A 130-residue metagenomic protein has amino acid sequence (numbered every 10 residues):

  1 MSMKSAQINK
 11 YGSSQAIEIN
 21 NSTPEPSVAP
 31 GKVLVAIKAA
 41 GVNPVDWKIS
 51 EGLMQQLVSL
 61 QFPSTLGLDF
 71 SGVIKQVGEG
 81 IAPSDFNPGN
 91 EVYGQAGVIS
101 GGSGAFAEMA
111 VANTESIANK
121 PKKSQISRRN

Functional and structural regions predicted by a protein language model:
M1-K4: Eukaryotic N-terminal low-complexity, Ser/Thr- and Lys/Arg-rich leader segments that predominantly function as
Q7-K10, E51, G78: Residue-level signal for short segments within beta-strands and strand-turn junctions of well-structured beta-sheet
G12-I19, P44: Short N-terminal binding/cap micro-motifs at the start of the first secondary-structure element
G12-S14, Q56, P83, G101 (+1 more regions): Flexible, glycine-rich phosphate/dinucleotide-binding loops and adjacent beta-alpha linkers at cofactor/substrate
P24-V42, M54-V98: Glycine-rich beta-strand-centered segment in the early N-terminal region that forms part of a ligand/cofactor-binding
V45-E51: Cytochrome P450 core scaffold surrounding the K-helix E-X-X-R motif and the conserved "meander" helix-loop region
Q95-N130: NAD(P)H dinucleotide-binding glycine-rich loop of Rossmann-like/cofactor-binding domains, especially the beta1-alpha1
